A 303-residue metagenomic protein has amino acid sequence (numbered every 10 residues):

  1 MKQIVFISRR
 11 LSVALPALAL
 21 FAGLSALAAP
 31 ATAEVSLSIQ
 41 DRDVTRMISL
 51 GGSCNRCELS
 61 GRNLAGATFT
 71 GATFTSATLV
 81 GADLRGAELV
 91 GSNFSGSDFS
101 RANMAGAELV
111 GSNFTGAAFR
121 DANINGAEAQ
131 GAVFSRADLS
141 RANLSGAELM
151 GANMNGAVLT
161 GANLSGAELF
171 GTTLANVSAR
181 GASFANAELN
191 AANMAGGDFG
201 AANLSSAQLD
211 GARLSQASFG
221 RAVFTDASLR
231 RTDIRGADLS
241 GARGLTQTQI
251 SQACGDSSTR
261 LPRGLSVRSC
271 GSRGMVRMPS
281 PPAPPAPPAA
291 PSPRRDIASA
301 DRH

Functional and structural regions predicted by a protein language model:
K2, S8-L11, A29-R302: Tandem repeat scaffolds
S12-A26: Bacterial N-terminal signal peptides
